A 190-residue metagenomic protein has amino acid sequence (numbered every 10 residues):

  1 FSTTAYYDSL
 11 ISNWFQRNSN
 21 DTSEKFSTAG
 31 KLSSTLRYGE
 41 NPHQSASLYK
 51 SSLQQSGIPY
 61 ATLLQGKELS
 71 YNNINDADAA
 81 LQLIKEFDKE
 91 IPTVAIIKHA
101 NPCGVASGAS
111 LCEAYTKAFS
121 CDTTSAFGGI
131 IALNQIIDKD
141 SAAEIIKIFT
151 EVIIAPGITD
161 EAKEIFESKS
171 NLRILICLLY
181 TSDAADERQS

Functional and structural regions predicted by a protein language model:
F1-S182: Active-site loops and adjacent core secondary-structure elements that bind or stabilize anionic groups
Y180-S190: Single conserved hydrophobic/aromatic residue that forms the stacking wall/gate of nucleotide- or nucleobase-binding
